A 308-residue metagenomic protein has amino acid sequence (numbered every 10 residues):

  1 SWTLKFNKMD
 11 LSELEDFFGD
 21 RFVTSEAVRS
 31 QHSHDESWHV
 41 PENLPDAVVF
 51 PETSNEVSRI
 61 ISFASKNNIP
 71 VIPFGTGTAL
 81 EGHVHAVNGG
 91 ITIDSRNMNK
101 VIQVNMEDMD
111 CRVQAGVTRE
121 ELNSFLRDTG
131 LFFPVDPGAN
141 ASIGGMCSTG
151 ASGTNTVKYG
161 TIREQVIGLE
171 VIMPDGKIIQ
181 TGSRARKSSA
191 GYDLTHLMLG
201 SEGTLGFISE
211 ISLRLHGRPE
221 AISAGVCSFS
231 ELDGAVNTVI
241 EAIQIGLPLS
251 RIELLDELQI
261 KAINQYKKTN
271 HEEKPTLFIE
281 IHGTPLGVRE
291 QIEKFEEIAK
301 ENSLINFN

Functional and structural regions predicted by a protein language model:
S1-N308: Noncatalytic alpha-helical scaffold of FAD-dependent oxidoreductases
